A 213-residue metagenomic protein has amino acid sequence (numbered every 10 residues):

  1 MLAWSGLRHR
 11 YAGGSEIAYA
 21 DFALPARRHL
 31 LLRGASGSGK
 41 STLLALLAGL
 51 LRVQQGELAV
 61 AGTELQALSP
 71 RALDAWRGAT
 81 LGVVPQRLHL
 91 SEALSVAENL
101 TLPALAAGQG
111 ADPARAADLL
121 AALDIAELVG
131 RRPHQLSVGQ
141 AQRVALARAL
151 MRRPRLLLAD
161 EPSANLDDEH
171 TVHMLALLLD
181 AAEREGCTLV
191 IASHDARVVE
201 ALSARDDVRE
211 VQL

Functional and structural regions predicted by a protein language model:
A48: Helix-to-loop junction immediately C-terminal to a conserved catalytic motif
E64, D112-L128: Conserved ABC ATPase "signature" region
L65-G82: ABC ATPase NBD coupling module
R132-L136, Q140-Q142: Conserved ABC ATPase signature
L146: Hydrophobic anchor residue at the start of the ABC signature
M151-R155: A short, proline-enriched helix->beta-strand linker immediately N-terminal to the Walker B motif in ABC-type P-loop
L157-D160: Catalytic Walker B motif of ABC-type/P-loop ATPase nucleotide-binding domains
